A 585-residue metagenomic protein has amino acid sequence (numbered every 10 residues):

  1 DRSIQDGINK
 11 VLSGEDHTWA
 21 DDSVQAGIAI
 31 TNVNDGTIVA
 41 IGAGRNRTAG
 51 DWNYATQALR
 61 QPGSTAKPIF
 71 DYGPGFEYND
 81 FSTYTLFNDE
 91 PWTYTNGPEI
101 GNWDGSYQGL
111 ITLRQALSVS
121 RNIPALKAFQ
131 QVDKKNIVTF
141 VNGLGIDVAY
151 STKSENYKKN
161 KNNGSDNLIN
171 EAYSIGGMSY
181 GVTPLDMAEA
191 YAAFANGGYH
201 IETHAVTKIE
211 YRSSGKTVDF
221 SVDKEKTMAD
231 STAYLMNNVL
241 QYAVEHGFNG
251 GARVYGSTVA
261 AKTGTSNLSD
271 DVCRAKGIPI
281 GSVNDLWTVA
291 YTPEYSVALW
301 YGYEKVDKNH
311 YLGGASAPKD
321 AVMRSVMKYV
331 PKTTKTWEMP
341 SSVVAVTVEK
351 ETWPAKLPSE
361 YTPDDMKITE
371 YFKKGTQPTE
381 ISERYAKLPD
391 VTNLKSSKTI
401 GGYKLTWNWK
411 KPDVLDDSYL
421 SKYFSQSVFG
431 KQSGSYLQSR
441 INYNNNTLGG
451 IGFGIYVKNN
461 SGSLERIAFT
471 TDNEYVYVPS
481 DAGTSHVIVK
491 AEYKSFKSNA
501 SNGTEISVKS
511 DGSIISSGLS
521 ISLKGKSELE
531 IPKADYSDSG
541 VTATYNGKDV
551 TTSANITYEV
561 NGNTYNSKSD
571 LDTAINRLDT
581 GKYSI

Functional and structural regions predicted by a protein language model:
D1-R60, T65, V141, K395-K398 (+6 more regions): Periplasmic/cell-envelope proteins involved in peptidoglycan metabolism and beta-lactam response
R2-T18, I28-I30, I41, R47-A58 (+1 more regions): A penicillin-recognizing enzyme superfamily signal
I8, G36, L59-F87, A116 (+4 more regions): Active-site SXXK
D80-I137, N170, H200, R212-Y242: Conserved catalytic neighborhood of penicillin-recognizing serine enzymes
P98-G101, D133-E189: Mid-domain, small-residue-enriched loop/turn segments at the edges of structured enzyme/sensor domains
V259-G518: Soluble, non-transmembrane domains of envelope/secretory-pathway proteins that act on or interact with carbohydrate
S517-K548: Solvent-exposed, low-complexity, repeat-rich "mucin-like" stalks and linkers
K548-I585: Serine/threonine-rich, repeat-prone extracellular segments and beta-strand-based repeat modules of secreted/surface
